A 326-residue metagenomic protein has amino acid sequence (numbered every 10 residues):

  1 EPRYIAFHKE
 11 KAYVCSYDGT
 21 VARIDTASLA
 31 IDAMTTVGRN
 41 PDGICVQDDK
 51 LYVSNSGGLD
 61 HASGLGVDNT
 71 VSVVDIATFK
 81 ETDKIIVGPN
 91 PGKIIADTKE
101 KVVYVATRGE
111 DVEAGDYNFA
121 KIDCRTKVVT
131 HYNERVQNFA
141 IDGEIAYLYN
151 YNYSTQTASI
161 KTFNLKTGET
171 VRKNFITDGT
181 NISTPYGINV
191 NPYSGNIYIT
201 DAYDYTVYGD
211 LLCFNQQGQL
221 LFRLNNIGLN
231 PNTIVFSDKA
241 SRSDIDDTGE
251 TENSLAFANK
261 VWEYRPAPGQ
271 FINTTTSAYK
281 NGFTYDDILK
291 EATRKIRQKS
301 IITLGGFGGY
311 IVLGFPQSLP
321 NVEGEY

Functional and structural regions predicted by a protein language model:
E1-S243: Predominantly soluble domains enriched in secretory-pathway, periplasmic, or organellar proteins
D116, E325-Y326: Amphipathic N-proximal alpha-helical interface segments
R242-E325: A domain-level signal for the mature, folded cores of soluble proteins
